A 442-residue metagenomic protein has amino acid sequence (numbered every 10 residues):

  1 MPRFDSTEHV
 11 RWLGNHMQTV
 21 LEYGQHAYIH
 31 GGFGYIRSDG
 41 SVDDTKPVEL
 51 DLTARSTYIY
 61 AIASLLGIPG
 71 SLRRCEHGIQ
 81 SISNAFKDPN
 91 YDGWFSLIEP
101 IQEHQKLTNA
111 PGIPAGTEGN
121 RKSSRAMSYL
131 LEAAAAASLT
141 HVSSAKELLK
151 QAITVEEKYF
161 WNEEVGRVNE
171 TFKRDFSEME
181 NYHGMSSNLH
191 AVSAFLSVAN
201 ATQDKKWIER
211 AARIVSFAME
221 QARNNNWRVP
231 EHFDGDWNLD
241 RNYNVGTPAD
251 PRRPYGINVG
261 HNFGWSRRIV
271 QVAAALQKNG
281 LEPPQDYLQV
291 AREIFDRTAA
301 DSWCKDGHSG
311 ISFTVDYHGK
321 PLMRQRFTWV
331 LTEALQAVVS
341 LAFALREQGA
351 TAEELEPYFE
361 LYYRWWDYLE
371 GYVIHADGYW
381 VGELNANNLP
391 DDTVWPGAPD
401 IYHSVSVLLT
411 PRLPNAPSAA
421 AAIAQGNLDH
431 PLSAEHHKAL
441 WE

Functional and structural regions predicted by a protein language model:
M1-E442: Glycan-recognition and catalytic cores of secretory/periplasmic carbohydrate-active enzymes
